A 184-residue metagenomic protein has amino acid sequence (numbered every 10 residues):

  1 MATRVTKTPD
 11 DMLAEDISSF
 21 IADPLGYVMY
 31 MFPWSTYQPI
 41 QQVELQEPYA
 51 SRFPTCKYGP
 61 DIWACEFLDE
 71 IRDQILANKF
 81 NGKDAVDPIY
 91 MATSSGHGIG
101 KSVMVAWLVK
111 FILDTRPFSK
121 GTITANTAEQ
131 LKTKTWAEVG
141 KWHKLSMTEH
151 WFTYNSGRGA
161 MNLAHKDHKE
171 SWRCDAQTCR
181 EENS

Functional and structural regions predicted by a protein language model:
A2-S184: Phosphate/NTP-binding elements of NTP-utilizing enzymes
